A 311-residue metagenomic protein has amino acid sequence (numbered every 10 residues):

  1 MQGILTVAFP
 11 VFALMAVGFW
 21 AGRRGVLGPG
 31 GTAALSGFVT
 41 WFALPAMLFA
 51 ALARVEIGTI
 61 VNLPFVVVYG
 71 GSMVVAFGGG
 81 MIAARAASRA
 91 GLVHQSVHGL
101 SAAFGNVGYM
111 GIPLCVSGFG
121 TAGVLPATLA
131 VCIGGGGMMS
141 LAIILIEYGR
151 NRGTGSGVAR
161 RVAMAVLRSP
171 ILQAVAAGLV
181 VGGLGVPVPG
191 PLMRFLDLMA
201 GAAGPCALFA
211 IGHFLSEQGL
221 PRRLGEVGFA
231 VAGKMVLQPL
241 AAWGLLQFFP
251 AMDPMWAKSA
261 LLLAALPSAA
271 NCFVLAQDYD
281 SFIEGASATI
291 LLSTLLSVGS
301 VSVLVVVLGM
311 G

Functional and structural regions predicted by a protein language model:
M1-G311: Alpha-helical transmembrane segments of multi-pass small-molecule/ion transporters
